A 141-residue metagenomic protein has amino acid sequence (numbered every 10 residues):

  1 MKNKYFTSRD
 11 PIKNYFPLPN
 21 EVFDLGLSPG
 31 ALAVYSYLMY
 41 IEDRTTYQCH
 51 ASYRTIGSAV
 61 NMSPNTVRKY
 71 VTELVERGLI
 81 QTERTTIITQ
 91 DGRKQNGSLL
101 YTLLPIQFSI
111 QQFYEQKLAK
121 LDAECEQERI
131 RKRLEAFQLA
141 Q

Functional and structural regions predicted by a protein language model:
M1-D10, V22-D24, K120, E126-Q141: N-terminal intrinsically disordered, low-complexity, charged/polar
M1-T66, K94: Short recognition helix of helix-turn-helix/winged-helix DNA-binding domains
F6, P11, Y40, T46 (+4 more regions): Small/flexible residues
P19, M39-R44, G57, L74 (+4 more regions): Generic alpha-helical secondary structure signal
L27-L32, E115, K132, A136: Generic signature of intrinsically disordered, low-complexity, basic-rich segments and short cationic peptides
A33, L100-T102, A140: Generic structural signal for residues positioned in beta-strands
N65-K132: Winged-helix/helix-turn-helix nucleic-acid-interaction surface
